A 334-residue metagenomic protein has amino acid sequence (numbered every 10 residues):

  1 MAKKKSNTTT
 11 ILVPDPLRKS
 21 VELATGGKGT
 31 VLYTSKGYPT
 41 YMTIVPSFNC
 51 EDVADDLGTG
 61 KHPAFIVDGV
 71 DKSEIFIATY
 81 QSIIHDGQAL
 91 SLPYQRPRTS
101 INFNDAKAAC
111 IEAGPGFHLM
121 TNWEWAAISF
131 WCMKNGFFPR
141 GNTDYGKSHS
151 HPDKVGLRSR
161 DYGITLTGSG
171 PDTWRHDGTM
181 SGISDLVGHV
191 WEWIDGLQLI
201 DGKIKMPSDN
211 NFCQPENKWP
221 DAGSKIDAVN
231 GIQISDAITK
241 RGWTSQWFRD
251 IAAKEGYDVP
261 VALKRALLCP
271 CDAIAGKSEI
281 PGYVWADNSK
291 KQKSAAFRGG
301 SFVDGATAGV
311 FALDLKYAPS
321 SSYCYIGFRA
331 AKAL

Functional and structural regions predicted by a protein language model:
M1-T30: Charged, compositionally biased non-catalytic regions
A2-I11, R158-Y162, T173, D177-M180 (+3 more regions): C-terminal, surface-exposed recognition/capping segments
G27-K36, D144-H149, G282-K290: Short low-complexity stretches enriched in small and charged residues
L32-G116, D201-R241, G327-A330: Extracellular adhesion/carbohydrate-recognition regions
V45, I77, C110, I128 (+3 more regions): Generic structural hydrophobic/aromatic packing signal, biased to beta-strands
G60-L186: Short aromatic-cysteine micro-motif
A127, Q198-G202: Flexible loop/turn segments at secondary-structure boundaries
M133-F138, Q198, P207-D209: Short secondary-structure boundary/capping segments
